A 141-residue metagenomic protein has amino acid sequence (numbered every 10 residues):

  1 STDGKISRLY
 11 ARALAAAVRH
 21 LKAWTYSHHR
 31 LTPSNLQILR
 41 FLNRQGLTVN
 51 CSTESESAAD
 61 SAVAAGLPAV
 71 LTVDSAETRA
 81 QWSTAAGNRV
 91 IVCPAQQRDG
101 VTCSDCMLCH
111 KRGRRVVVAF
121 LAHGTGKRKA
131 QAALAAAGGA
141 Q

Functional and structural regions predicted by a protein language model:
S1-Q141: Class I S-adenosyl-L-methionine
